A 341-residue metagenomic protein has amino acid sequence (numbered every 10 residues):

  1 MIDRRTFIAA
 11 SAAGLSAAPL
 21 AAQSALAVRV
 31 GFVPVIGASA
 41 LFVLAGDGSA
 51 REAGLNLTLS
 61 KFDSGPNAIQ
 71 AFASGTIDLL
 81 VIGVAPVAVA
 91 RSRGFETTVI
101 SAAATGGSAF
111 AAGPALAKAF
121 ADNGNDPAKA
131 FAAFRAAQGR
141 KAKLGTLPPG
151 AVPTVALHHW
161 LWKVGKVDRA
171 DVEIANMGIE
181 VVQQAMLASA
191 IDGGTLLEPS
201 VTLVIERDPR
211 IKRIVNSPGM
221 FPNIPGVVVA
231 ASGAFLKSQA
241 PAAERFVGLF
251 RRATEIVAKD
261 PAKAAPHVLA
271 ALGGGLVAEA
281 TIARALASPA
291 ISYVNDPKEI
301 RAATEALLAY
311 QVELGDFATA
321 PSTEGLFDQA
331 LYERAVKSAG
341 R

Functional and structural regions predicted by a protein language model:
T6-A22: N-terminal export signals
S24-V35, L55-S60, A142-G145, I174-A175: Short, well-ordered beta-strand elements
A27-G46, G65: Extracytoplasmic "Venus flytrap"
A40-L44, S60-T98, S108-A112, A132-A133 (+3 more regions): Pocket-flanking alpha-helical
V43-A45, A109-F120, P225-P241: A bilobed periplasmic-binding-protein/Venus flytrap-type ligand-binding module shared by bacterial periplasmic
A103-A175, E180, G233: A conserved helix-loop-strand patch within extracytoplasmic ligand-binding domains of the periplasmic binding
V181-A271: Pocket-lining segment of extracytoplasmic ligand-binding domains
K237-A318: Secondary-structure end/capping motifs
